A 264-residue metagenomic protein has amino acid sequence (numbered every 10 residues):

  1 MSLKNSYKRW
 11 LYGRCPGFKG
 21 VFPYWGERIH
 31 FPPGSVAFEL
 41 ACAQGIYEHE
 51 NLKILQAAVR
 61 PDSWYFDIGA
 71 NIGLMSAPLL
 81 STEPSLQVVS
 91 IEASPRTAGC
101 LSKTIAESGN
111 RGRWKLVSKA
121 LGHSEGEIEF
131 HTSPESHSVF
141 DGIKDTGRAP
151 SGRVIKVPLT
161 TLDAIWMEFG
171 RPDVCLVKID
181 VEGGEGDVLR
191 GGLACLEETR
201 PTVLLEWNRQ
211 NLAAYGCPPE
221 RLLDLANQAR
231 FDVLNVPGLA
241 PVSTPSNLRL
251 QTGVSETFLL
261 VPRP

Functional and structural regions predicted by a protein language model:
M1-P264: Phosphate/nucleotide-binding beta-alpha loop and adjacent structural elements of enzyme active sites
